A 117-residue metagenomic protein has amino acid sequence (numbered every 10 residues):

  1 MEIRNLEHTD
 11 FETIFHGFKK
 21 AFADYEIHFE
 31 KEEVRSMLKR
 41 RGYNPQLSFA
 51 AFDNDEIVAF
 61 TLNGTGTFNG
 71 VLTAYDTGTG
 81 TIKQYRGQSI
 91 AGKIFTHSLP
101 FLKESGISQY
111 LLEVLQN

Functional and structural regions predicted by a protein language model:
M1-E33, F52, I57: Short amphipathic alpha-helix that is part of the acyltransferase structural core
E32-E33, N44, K83: Low-complexity, intrinsically disordered terminal regions of eukaryotic RNA-associated proteins
L38-A50, N54-A59, G70: A short helix-loop-beta-strand connector motif used in the catalytic cores of GNAT acetyltransferases and, in some
A50, E56-T65, Y75, G80: Conserved beta-strand in the GNAT
G66-D76, R86, S105-S108: A conserved beta-turn-beta hairpin within the catalytic core of GNAT-like acetyltransferases that forms part
T77, I82-R86, L115: Residue-level recognition of the GNAT/N-acetyltransferase active site
T81, G87-P100: Conserved acetyl-CoA-binding loop-helix of GNAT-fold acetyltransferases
L102-L115: Conserved GNAT acetyl-CoA-binding A-motif
